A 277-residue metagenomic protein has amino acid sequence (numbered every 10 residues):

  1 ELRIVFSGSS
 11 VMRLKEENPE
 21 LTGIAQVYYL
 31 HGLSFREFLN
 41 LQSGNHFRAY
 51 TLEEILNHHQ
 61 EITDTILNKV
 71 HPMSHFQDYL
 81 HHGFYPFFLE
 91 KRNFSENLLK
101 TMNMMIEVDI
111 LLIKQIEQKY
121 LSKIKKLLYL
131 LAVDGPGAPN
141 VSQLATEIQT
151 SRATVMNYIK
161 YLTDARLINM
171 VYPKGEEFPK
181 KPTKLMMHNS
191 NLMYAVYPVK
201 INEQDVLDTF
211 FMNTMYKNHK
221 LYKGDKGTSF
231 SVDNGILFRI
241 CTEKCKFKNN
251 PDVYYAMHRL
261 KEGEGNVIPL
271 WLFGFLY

Functional and structural regions predicted by a protein language model:
E1-V5, G235: Loop/turn-to-beta-strand initiation segments
S9-S122, L128: Interdomain motor-coupling "hinge/lid" segment immediately C-terminal to the ATP-binding subdomain of NTP-driven enzymes
K15-E17, N40, K91, I148 (+2 more regions): Short glycine-/acidic-enriched loop or helix-start segments at secondary-structure transitions that form or flank
N18-G23, I201, P251-V253, I268-P269: Short, glycine/charged-enriched secondary-structure capping and boundary segments
A25-Y29, L237, D252-Y255: Conserved beta-strand scaffold positions in the cores of enzyme catalytic domains, especially in NTP/NDP-utilizing
F87-G224: Accessory nucleic acid-recognition modules appended to NTPase machines
F211, M215, T228-K244: Conserved catalytic cores of phosphodiester-cleaving nucleases, focusing on short active-site segments
K223-G227, C241-Y277: Catalytic cores of nucleic-acid endonucleases
